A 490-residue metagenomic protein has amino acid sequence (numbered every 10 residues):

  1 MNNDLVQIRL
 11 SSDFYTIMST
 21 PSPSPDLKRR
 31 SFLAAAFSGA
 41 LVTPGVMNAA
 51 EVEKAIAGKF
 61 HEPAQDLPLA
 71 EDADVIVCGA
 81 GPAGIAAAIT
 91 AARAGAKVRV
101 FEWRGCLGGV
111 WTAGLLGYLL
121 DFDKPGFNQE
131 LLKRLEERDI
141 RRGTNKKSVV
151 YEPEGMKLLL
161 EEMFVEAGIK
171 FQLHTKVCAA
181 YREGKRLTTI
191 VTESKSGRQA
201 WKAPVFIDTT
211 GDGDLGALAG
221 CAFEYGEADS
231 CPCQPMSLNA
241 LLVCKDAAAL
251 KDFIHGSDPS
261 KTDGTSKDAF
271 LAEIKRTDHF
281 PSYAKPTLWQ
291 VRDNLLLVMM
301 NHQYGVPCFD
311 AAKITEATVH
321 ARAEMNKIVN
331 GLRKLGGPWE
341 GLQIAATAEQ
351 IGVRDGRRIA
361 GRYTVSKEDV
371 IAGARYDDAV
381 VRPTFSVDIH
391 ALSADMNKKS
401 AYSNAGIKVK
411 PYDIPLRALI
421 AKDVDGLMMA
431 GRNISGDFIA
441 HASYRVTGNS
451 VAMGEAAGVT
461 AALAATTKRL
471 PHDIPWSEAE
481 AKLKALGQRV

Functional and structural regions predicted by a protein language model:
I17-A40: N-terminal secretory signal peptides and thylakoid transit peptides that target proteins across membranes
A57-D72: A short, basic/flexible loop-to-alpha-helix module at the beginning of a structural domain
A70-G81: Beta1/beta-strand and adjacent pyrophosphate-binding region of the FAD-binding site in flavoprotein oxidoreductases
G84: N-terminal Rossmann-fold NAD(P) dinucleotide-binding loop
T90, A96-K97, E102-K185, Q234-P235 (+1 more regions): Conserved N-terminal/central alpha/beta ligand/cofactor-binding core
E193-S194, R198-V205, T210-V490: Flavin (FAD/FMN)-binding glycine-rich loop and adjacent Rossmann-like elements that form
